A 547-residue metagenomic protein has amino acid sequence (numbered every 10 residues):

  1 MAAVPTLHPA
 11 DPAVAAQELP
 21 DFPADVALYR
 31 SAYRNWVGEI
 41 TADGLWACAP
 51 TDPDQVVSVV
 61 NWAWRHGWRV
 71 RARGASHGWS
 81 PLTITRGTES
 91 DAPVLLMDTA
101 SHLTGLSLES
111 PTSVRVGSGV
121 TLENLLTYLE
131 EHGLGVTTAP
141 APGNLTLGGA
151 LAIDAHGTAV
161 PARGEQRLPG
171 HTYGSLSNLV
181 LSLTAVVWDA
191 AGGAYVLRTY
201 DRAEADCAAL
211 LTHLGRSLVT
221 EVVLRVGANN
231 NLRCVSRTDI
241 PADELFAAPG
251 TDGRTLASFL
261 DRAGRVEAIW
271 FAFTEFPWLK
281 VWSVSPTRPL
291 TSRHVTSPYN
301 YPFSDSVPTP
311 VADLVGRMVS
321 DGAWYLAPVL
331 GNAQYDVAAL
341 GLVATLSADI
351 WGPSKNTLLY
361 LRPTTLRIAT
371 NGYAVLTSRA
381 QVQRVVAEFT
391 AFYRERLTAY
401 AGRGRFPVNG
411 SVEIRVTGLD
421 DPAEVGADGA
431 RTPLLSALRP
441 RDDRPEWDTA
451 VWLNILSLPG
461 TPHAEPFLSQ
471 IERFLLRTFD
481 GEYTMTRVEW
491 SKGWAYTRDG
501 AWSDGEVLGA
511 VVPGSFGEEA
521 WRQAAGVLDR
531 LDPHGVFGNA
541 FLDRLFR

Functional and structural regions predicted by a protein language model:
M1-A27: Intrinsically disordered, low-structural-confidence terminal and linker regions
G38-S110, V114-T138, A268: Glycine-rich N-terminal segment of FAD-binding domains in flavoprotein oxidoreductases, spanning the beta-loop-helix
L45, A49, Q55-V57, N61-W64 (+7 more regions): Internal mixed beta-strand/loop scaffold within catalytic domains of large alpha/beta enzymes
R69-R71, G133-A141, G192-R198, N231-L232 (+1 more regions): Short secondary-structure capping/junction motifs at helix and strand boundaries
S80-L103, G157-A190, L218-E221: Structural signature of FAD isoalloxazine-binding scaffolds in flavoprotein oxidoreductases
G87-E89, S347-R547: Conserved glycine-rich FAD pyrophosphate-binding loop
A152, V180-G410, R415-V416: C-terminal substrate-binding/cap subdomain adjacent to the FAD-binding core in PCMH-type and related FAD-linked
